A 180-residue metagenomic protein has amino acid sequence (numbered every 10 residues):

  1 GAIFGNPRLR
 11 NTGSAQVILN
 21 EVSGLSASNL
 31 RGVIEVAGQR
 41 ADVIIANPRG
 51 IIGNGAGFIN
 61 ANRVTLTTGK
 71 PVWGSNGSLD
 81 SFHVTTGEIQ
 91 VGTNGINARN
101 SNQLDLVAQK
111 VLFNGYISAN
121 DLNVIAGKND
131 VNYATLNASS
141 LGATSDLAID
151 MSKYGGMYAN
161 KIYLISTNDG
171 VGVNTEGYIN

Functional and structural regions predicted by a protein language model:
G1-Y178: Solvent-exposed adhesion/ligand-recognition segments of exported proteins
